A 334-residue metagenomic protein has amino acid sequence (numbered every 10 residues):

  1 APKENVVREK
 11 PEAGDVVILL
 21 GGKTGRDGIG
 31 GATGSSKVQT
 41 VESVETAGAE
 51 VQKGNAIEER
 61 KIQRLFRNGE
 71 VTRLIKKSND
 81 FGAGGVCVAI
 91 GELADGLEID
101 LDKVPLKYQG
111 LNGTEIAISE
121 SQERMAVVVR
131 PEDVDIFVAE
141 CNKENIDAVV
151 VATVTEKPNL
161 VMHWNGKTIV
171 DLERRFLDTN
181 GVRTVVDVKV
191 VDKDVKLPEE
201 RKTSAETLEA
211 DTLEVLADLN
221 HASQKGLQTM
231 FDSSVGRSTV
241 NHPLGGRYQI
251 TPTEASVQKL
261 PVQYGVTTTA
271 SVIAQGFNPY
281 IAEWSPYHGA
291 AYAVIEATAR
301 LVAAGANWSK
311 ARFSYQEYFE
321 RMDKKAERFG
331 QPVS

Functional and structural regions predicted by a protein language model:
A1-S334: Glycine/proline-enriched, intrinsically flexible loops and inter-domain linkers
